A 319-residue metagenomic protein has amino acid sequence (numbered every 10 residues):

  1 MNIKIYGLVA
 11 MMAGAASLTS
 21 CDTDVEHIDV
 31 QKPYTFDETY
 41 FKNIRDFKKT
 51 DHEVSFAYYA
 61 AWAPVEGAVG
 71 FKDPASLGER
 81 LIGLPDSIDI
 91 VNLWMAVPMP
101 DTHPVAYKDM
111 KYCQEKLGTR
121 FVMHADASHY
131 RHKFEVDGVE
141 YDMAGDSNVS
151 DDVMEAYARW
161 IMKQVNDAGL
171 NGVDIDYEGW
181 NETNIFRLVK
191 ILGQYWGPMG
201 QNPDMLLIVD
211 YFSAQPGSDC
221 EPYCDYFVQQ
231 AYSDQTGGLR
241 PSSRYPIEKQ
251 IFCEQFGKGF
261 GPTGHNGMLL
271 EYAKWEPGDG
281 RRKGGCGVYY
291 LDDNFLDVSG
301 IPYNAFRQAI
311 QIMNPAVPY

Functional and structural regions predicted by a protein language model:
M1-Y6, M11-D51, A57: Bacterial Sec-dependent N-terminal signal peptides
C21, A316-Y319: Short, solvent-exposed mixed-charge patches
N43-R45, E79-R80, K274-W275: Generic recognition of flexible, low-complexity loop/linker segments
T50-Y272, G280-A309, P318: Chitinase-like catalytic core of GlcNAc-active glycosidases
